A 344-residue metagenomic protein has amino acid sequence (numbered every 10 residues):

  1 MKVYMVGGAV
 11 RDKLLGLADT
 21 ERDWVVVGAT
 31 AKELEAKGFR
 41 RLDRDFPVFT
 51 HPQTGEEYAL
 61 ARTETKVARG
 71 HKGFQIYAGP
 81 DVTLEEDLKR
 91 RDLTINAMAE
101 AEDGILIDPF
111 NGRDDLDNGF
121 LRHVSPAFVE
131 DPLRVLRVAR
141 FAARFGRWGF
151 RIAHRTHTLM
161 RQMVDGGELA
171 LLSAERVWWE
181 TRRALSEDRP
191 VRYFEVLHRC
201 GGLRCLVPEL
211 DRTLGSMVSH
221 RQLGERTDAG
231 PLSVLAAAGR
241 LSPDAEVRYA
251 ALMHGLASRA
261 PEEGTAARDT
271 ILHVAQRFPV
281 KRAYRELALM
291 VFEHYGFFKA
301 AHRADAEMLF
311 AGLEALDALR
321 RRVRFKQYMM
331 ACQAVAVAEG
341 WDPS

Functional and structural regions predicted by a protein language model:
M1-S344: Catalytic cores of the polymerase beta-like nucleotidyltransferase superfamily and closely associated nucleotide
